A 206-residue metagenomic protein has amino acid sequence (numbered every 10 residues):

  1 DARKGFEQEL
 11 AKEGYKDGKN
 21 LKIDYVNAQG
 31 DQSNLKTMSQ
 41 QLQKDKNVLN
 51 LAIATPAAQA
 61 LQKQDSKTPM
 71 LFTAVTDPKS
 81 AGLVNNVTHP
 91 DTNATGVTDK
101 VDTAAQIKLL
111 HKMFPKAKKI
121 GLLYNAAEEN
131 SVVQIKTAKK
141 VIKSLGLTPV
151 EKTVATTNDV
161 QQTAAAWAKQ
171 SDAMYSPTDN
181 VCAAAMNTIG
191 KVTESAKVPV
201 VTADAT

Functional and structural regions predicted by a protein language model:
D1-T206: Short hydrophobic alpha-helices and adjacent helix-cap/hinge residues
